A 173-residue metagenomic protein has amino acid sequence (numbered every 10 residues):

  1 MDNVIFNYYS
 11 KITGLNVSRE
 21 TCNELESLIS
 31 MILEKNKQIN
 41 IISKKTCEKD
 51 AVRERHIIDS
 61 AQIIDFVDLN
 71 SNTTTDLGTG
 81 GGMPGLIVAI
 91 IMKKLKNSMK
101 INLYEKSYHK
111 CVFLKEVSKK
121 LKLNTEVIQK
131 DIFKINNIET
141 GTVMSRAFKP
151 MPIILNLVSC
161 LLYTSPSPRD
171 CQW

Functional and structural regions predicted by a protein language model:
V4, Y8-L69, K120: Class I SAM-dependent transferase core
A61-E139, S145: Conserved SAM/SAH cofactor-binding pocket of Class I
L86, I154-L155: Short glycine-/acidic-enriched loop or helix-start segments at secondary-structure transitions that form or flank
I132, F148, P168: Hydrophobic pocket-lining residues within nucleotide cofactor-binding pockets
T142-P152: A short SAM/SAH-binding and catalytic strip from SAM-dependent methyltransferases
L155-L162: A short glycine-rich, Lys/Arg-flanked "PGG" loop and its adjoining helix->strand segment in the class I
Y163-W173: Single conserved hydrophobic/aromatic residue that forms the stacking wall/gate of nucleotide- or nucleobase-binding
